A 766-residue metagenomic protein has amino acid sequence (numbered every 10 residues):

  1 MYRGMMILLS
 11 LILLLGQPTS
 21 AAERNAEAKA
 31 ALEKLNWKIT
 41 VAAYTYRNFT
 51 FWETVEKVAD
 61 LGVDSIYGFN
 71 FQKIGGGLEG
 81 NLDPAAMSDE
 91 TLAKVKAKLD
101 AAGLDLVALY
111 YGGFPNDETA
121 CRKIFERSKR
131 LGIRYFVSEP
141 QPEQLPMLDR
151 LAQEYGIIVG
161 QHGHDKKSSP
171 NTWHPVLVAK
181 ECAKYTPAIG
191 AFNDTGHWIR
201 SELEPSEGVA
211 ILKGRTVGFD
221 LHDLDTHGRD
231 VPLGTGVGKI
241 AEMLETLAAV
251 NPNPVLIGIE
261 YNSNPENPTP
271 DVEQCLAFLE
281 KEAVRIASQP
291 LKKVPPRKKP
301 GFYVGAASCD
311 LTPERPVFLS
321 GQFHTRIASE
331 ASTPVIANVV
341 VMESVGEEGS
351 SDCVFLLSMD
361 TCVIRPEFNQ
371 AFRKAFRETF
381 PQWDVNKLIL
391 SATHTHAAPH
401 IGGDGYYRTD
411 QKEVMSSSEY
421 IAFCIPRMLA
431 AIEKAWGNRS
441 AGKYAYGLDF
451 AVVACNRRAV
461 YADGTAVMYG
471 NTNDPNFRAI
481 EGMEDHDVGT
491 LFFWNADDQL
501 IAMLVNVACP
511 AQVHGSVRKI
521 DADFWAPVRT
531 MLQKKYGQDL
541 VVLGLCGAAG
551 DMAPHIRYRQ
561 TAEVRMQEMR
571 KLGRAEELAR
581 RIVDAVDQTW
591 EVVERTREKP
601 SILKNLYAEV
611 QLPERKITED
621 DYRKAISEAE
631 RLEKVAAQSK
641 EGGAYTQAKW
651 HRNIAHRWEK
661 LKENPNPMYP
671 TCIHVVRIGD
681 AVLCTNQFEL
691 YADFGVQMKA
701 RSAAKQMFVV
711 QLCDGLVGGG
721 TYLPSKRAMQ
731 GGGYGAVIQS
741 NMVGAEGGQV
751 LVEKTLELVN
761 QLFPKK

Functional and structural regions predicted by a protein language model:
M5-G16: Bacterial N-terminal signal peptides
A21-Y135, Q153, D165, L276-L291: N-terminal pre-domain/capping segments
A22-T40, F49-S65, T172-N193, I199-P295: Histidine-acidic metal/acid-base catalytic patches
E23, K98, A102-N193, I199-E202 (+2 more regions): Active-site acidic/histidine proton-transfer and metal-coordination neighborhood in alpha/beta enzyme cores
N36-W37, G62-D64, A102-D105, G132-R134 (+9 more regions): Loop/turn elements at helix/coil->beta-strand transitions in domains of secreted/extracellular proteins
A42-Y46, F71, Y111-F114, Q141 (+6 more regions): Active-site beta-loop-alpha junctions enriched in small/polar residues
V294-V541, L545-E577, V583, W590 (+1 more regions): Conserved beta-alpha junction segments in alpha/beta enzyme cores
